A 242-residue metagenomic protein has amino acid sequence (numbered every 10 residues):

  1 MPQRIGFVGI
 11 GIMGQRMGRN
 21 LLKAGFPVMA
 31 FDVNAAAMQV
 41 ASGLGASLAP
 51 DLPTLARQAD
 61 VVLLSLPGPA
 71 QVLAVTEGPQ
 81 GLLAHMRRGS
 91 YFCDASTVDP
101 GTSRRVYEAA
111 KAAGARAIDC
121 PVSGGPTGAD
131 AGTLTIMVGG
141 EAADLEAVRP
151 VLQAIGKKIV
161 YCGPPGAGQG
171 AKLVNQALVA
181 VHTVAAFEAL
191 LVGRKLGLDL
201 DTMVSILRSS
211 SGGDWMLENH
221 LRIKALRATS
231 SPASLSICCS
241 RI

Functional and structural regions predicted by a protein language model:
M1-S65, S90, P126: NAD(P)+-binding Rossmann beta1-loop-alpha1 motif at the extreme N-terminus of oxidoreductases
I5, V98-Q176, A180: Rossmann-fold dinucleotide-binding core
I12, R16, V61-L63, P67 (+10 more regions): Amphipathic alpha-helical hairpins
V28, L48, R116-I118, I159 (+1 more regions): Hydrophobic beta-strand scaffold residues
L52-L64, G68-R116: Rossmann-fold NAD(P) dinucleotide-binding segment
G166-I242: Helical "substrate-binding/catalytic lid" subdomain of Rossmann-like NAD(P)-dependent dehydrogenases/reductases
